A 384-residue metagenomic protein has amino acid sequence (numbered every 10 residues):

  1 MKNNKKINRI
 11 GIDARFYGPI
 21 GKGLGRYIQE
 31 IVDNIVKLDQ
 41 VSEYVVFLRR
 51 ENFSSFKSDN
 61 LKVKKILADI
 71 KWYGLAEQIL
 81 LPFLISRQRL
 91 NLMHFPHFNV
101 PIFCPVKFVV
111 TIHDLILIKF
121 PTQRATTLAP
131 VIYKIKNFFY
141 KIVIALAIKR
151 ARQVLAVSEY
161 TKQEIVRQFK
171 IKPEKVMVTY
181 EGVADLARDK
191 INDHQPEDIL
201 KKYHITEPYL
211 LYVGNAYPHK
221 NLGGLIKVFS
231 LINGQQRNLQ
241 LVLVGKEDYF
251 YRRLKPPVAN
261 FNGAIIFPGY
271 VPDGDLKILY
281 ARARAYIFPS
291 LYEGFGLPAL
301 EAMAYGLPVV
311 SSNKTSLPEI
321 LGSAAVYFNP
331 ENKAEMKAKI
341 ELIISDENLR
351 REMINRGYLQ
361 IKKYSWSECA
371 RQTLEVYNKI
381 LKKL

Functional and structural regions predicted by a protein language model:
K2-L384: Carbohydrate transferase catalytic cores enriched for Leloir-type hexosyltransferases
